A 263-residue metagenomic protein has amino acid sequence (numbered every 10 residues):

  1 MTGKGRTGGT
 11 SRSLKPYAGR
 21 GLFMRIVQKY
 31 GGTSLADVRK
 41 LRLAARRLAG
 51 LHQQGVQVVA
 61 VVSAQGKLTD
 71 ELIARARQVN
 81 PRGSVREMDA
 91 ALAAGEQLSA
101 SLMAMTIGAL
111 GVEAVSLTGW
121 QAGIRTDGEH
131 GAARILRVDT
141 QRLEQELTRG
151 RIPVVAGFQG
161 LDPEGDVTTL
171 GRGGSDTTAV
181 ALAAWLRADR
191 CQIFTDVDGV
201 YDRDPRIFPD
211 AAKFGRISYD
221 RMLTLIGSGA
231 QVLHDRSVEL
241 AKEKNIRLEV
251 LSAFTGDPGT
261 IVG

Functional and structural regions predicted by a protein language model:
G3-G9, G19-G21: Residue-identity detector for glycine
K4, F23-R25, D89, L251-F254: Proteins with a high burden of low-complexity, intrinsically disordered sequence enriched in S/T/G/P/A and R, requiring
L14-E239: Nucleotide/pyrophosphate-binding catalytic subdomain
I226, Q231-G263: A conserved active-site cap/scaffold subdomain adjacent to cofactor or substrate pockets
